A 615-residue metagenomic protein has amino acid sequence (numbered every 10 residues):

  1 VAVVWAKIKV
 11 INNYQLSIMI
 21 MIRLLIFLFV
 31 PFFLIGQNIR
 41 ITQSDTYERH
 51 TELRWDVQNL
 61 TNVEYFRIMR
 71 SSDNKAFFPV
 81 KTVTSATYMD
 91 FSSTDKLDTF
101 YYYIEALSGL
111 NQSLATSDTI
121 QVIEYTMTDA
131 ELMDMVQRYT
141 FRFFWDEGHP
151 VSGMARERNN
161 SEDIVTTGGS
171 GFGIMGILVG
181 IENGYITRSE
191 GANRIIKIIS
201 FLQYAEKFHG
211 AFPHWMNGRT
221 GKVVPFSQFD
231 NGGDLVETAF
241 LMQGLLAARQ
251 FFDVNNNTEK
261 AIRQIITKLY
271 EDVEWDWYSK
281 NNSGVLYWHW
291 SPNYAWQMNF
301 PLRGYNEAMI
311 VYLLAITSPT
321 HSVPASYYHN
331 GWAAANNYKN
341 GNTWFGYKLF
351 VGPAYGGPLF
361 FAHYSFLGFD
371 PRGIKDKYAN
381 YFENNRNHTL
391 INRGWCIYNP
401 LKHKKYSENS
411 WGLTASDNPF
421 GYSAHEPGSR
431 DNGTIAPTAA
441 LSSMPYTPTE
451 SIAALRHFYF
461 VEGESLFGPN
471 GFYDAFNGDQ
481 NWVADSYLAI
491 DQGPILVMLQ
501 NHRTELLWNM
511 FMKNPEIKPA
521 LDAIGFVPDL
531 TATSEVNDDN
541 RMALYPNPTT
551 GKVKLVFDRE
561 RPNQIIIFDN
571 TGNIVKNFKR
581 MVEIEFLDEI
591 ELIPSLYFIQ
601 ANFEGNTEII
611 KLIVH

Functional and structural regions predicted by a protein language model:
V1-I39: Bacterial Sec-dependent N-terminal signal peptides
V1-K7, E64-Y65, M69-N74, V536-Y545 (+1 more regions): C-terminal outer-membrane/trafficking sorting elements
Q37-I41, V527-Y545: Residue-level detector of functionally pivotal "anchor" positions at catalytic/ligand-binding pockets or at interdomain
Q37-N62, N111-M127: Pro/Thr/Ser/Gly-rich low-complexity, intrinsically disordered linker/stalk tracts
D45-E52, T82-Y88, T549-G551, M581-I584: Ser/Thr- and Asn-enriched, surface-exposed coil loops between beta-strands
Y65-L97, T116: Recognizes extended acidic, P/S/T-rich segments that occur within or adjacent to Ig-like beta-sandwich modules
D90-L110: Beta-strand-rich modules
T119-L530: Ser/Thr/Asn(+Pro)-rich, low-complexity disordered segments
